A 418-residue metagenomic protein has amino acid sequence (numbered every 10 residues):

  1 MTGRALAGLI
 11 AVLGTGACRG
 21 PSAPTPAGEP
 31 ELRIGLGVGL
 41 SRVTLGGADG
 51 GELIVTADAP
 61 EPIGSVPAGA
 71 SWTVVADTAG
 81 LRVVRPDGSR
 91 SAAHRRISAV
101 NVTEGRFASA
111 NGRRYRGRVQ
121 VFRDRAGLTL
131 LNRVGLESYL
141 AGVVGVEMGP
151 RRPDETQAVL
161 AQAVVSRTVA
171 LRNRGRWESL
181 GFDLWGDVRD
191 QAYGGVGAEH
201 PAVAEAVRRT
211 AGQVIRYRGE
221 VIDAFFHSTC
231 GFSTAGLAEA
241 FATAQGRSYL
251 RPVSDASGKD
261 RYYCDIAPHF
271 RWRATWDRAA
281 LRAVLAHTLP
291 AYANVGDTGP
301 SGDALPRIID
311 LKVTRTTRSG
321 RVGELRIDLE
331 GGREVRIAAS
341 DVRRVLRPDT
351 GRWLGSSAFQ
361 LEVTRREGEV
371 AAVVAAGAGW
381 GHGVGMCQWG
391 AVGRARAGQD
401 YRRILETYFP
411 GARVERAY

Functional and structural regions predicted by a protein language model:
T2-G8, G16-Y418: Conserved, single-site charged/polar hotspot
